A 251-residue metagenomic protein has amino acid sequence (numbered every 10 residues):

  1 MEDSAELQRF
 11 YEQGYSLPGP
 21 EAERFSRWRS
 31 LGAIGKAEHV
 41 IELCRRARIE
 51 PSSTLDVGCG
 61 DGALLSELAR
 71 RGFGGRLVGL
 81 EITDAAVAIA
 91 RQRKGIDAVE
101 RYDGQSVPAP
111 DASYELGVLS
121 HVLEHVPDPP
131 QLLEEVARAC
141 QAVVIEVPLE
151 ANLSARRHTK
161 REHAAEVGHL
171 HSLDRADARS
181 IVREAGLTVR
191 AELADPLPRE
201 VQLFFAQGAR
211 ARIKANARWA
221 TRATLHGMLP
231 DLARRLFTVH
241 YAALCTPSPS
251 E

Functional and structural regions predicted by a protein language model:
M1-P110, L116, L133, L193-A194 (+1 more regions): Conserved N-terminal segment of class I S-adenosyl-L-methionine
L7-L31, R93, P127-S248: S-adenosyl-L-methionine-dependent methyltransferase catalytic module, highlighting the catalytic core
L119-V122: A short beta-strand submotif of the Rossmann-like class I SAM-dependent methyltransferase core that lines
